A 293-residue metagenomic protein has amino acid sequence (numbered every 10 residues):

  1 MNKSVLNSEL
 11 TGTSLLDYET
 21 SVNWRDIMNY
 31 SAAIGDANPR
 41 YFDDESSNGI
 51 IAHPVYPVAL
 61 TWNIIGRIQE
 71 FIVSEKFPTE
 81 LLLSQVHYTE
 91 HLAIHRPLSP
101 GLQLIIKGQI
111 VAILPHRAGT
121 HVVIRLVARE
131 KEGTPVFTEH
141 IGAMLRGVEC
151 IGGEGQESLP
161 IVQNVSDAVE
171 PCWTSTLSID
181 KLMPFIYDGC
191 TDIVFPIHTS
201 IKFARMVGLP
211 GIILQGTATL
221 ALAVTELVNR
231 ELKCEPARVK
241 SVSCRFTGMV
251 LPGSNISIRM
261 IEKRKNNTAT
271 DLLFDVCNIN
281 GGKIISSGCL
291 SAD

Functional and structural regions predicted by a protein language model:
M1-H87, C150, E154, S166-R230 (+1 more regions): Hot-dog-fold acyl-thioester-processing enzymes
M1-L15, Q85-T174, V250-D293: HotDog/MaoC-like acyl-thioester-processing domains
E45-G49, E75, V111, R129 (+7 more regions): A sequence-level detector of short, solvent-exposed, charge-rich linear segments
S84-H91, A237-S243: Short, structured beta-strand/loop micro-motifs enriched in basic residues and often containing a Trp
K202-K265, C277-I279: Catalytic-pocket segment enriched in acidic/His residues
